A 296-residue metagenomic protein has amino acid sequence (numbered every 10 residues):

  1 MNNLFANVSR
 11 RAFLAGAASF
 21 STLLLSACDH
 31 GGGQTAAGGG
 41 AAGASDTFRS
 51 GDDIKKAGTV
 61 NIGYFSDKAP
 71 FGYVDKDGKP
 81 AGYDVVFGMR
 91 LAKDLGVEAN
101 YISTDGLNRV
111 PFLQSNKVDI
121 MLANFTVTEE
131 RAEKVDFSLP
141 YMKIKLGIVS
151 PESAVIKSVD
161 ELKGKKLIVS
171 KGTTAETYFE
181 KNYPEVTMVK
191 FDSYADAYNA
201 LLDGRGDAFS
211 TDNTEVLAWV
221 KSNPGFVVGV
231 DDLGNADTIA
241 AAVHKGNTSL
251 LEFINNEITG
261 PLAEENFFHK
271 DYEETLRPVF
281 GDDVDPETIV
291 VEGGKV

Functional and structural regions predicted by a protein language model:
M1-V8, A12-A27: N-terminal secretory signal peptides
D29-G31, G39, S45, V85-D94 (+2 more regions): Extended ligand-binding regions for polar small-molecule ligands
H30, T177-F191, V228-V230, I258-V296: Ligand-binding clefts/hinges and TM-proximal coupling segments of bilobed small-molecule sensing domains
A42-N124: Extracytoplasmic small-molecule ligand-binding "clamshell" domains of the periplasmic binding protein/Venus flytrap
M89, E98-E161: Acidic, polar ligand-binding/catalytic clefts
Y101-P111, K171, V189-N199, D203: Short helix-initiation/N-cap motifs at beta->coil->alpha
P111, F125-E133, K181, L202-D203 (+1 more regions): A ligand-binding cleft/hinge motif common to bilobed small-molecule-binding domains
M142-S150, L217-I258, P278-V296: Periplasmic-binding protein-like
